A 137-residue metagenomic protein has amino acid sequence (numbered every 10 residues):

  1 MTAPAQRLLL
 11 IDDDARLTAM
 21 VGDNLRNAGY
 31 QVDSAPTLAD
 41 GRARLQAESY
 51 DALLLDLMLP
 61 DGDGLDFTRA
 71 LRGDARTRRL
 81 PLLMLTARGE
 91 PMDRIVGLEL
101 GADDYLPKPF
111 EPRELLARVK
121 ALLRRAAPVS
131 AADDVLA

Functional and structural regions predicted by a protein language model:
P4-R7, A121-A137: Short, Lys/Arg-enriched segments at the junction into DNA-binding effector domains of transcriptional regulators
T18, P60, R78, E90 (+1 more regions): The feature encodes the CheY-like receiver
A19-N27: Charged docking surfaces used in two-component/phosphorelay signaling
G29-L38, R44: Short hydrophobic/Thr-rich beta-strand motif most characteristic of the beta2 strand and flanking loop of CheY-like
S49-D51, A75-P81: His-Asp phosphorelay/catalytic-motif detector in bacterial-type signaling
D56, T86: Active-site residues of response regulator receiver
